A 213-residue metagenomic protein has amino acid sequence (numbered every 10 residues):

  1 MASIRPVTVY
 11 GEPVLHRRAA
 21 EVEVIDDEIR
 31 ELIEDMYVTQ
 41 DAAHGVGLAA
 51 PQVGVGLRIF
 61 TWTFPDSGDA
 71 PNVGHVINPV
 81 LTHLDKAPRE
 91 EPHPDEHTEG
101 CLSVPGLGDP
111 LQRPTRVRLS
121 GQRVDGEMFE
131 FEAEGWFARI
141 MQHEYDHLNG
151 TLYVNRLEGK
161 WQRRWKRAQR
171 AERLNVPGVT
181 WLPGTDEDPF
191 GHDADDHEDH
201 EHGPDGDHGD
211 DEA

Functional and structural regions predicted by a protein language model:
M1-Q142, H147-A213: Active-site rim/adjacent substrate-binding subdomains
